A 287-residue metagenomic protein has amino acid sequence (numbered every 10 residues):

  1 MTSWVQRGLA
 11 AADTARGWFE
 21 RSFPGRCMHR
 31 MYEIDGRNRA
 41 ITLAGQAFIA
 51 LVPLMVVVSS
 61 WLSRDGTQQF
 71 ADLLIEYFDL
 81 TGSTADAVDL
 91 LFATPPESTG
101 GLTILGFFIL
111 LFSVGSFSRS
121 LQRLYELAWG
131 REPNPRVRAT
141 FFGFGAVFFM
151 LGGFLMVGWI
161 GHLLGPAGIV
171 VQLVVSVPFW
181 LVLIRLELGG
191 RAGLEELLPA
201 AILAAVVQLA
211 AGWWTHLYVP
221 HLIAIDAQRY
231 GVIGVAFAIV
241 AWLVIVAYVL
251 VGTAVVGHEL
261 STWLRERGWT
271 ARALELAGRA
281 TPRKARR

Functional and structural regions predicted by a protein language model:
M1-R287: Membrane-embedded alpha-helices and immediately adjacent juxtamembrane helical segments in alpha-helical membrane
